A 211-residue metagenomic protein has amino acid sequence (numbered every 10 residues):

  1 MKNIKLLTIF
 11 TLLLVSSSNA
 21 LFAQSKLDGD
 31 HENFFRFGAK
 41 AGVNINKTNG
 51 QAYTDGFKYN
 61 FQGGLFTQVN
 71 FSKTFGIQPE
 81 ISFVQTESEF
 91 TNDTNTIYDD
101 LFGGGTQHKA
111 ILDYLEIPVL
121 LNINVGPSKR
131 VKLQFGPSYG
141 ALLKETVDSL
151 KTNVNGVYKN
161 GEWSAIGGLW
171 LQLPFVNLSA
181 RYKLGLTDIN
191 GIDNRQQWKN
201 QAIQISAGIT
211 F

Functional and structural regions predicted by a protein language model:
M1-G29, K40, A207-F211: Bacterial Sec-dependent N-terminal signal peptides
F22-G64, T210: Short glycine/proline- and aromatic-enriched beta-strand/turn motifs that initiate or cap beta-hairpins
H31-N33, F71-K73, I77, P127-K129 (+1 more regions): Short coil turns and loop connectors of transmembrane beta-barrels in diderm outer membranes and organellar homologs
N33-F35, F57-F61, I111-I117, K159-A165 (+2 more regions): Residues that define the transmembrane beta-barrel architecture of outer-membrane proteins
A39-V43, G63-K73, I81-F83, I117-I123 (+4 more regions): Residues on the lipid-exposed face of transmembrane beta-strands in outer-membrane beta-barrel proteins
K47-F57, T86-L112, A141-I166, K183-L184 (+1 more regions): Extracellular/periplasm-exposed beta-strand and loop segments of Gram-negative cell-envelope proteins, dominated by
E80, V84-N92, V154, N160-T210: Predominantly the C-terminal beta-signal and adjacent terminal strand-loop region of outer-membrane beta-barrel
K109-L112, V125-L133: Internal catalytic or translocation cores that form aromatic/hydrophobic pockets or channels for amphipathic metabolites
